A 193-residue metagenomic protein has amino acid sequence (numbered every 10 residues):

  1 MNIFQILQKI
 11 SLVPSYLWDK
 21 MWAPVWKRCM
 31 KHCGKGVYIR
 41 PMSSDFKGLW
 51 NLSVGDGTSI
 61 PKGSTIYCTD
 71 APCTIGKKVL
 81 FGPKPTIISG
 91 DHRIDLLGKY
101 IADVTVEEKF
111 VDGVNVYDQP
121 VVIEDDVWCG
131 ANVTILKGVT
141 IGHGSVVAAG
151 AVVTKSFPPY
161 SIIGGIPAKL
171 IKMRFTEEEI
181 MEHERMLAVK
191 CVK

Functional and structural regions predicted by a protein language model:
M1-F46: Extended, small-residue-rich solenoid/repeat segments and analogous flexible loops that form exposed scaffolds
M1-I6, L17, I94-D95, Y100 (+1 more regions): General structural signal for secondary-structure boundaries
K35, D56, K77, D125 (+2 more regions): Short acidic capping loops at alpha-helix termini that bridge into adjacent secondary structure
M42-V54, S59-K137, I166, R174-F175: Flexible, glycine/small-residue-enriched loop-and-beta-strand segment within the central core of proteins
F110, T176-E178, C191-K193: Short, structured secondary-structure boundary patches
T134-I171, F175-R185: C-terminal/domain-terminus segments
E184-V192: S-adenosyl-L-methionine-dependent methyltransferase catalytic module, highlighting the catalytic core
